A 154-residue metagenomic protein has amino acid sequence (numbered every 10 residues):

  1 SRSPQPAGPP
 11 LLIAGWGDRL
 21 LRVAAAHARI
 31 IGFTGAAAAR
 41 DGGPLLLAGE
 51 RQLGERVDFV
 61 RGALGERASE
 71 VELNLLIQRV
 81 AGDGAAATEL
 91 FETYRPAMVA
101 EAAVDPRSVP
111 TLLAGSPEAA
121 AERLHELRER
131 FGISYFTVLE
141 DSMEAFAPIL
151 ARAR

Functional and structural regions predicted by a protein language model:
S1-R154: Active-site-adjacent structural elements that line small-molecule/cofactor binding pockets in enzymes
